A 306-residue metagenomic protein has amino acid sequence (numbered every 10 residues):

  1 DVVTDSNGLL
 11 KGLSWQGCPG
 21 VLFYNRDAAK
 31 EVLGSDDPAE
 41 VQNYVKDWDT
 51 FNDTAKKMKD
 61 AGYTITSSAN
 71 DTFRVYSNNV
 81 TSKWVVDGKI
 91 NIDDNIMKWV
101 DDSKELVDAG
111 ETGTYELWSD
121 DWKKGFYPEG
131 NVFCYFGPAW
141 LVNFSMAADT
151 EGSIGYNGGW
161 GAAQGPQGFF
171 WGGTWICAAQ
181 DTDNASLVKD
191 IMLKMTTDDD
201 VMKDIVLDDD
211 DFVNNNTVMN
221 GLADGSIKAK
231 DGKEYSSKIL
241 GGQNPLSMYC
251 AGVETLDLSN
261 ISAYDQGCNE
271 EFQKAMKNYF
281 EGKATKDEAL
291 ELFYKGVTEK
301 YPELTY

Functional and structural regions predicted by a protein language model:
V2-T72, W84-L117, Q180-S186, A284-E291 (+1 more regions): Helix-loop-helix "hinge/cap" segment bordering the ligand-binding cleft or interdomain interface
L9, C18-G20, G62, V80 (+3 more regions): Residues that flank catalytic or metal-binding motifs in active/ligand-binding sites
L10-G12, K59-A69, D198-D211, E299-Y306: Bilobed periplasmic-binding protein-like "clamshell/Venus-flytrap" ligand-binding domains
E31, G267, E271-G282: Solvent-exposed, amphipathic alpha-helical segments
A61, G125, F170, T197-D198 (+2 more regions): A short structural micro-motif
K98-D190: Extracytoplasmic/periplasmic substrate-binding proteins
F144-T150, I154, P166-F170, C177-K274: C-terminal lobe and pocket-closing loops of periplasmic/extracytoplasmic Venus-flytrap solute-binding proteins
L187, D200-V206, K274, K283-Y306: Conserved N-terminal structural module of periplasmic/extracytoplasmic solute-binding proteins
